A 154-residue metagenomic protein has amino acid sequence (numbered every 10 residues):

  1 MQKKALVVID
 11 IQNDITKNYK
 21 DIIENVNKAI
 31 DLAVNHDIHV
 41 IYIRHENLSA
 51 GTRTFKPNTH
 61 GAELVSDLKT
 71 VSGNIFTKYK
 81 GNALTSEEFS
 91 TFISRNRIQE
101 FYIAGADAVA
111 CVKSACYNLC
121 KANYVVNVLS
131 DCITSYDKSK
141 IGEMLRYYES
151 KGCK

Functional and structural regions predicted by a protein language model:
M1-A5, E24, K28-H36, R53-K154: Active-site-adjacent betaalpha module
I11, H45-N47, D131: Active-site loop/turn elements of alpha/beta-hydrolase fold enzymes, especially the short glycine-/histidine-rich
Q12-N18: Short acidic, Gly/Ser-rich segments with clustered Asp/Glu that frequently serve as metal-coordination loops in enzyme
T16, A50, D137: Conserved protein kinase catalytic core
Y19-I23: Flexible, glycine- and charge-enriched loops at secondary-structure boundaries
A33-S49: Von Willebrand factor
